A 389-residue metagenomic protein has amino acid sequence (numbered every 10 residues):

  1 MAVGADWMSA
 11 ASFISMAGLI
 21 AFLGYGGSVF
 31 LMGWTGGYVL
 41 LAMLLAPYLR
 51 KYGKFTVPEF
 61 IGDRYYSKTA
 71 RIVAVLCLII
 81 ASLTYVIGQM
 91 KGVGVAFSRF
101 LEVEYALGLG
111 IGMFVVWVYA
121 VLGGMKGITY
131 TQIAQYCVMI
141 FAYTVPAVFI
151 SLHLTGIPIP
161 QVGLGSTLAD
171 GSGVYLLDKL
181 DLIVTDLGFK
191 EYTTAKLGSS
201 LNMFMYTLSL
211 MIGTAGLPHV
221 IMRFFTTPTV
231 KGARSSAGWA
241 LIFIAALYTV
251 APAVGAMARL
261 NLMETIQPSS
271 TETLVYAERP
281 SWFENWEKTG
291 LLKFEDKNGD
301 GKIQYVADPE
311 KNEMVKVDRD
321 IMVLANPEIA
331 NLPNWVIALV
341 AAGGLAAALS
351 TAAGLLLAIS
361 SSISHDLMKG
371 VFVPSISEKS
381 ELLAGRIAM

Functional and structural regions predicted by a protein language model:
M1, S15-V29, G62, E104 (+1 more regions): Loop-to-helix junctions at membrane interfaces in multi-pass transport proteins
G4-A5, S28-G123, D178, T185-G188 (+7 more regions): Helix-loop-helix module between adjacent transmembrane segments
A10-F13, A17, A42, A46 (+8 more regions): Alpha-helical transmembrane segments of polytopic integral membrane proteins, especially the permease/helical cores
F22-G26, R50-F55, D63-A70, E102-V103 (+2 more regions): Juxtamembrane helix-boundary/capping and inter-helix hinge elements in multi-pass membrane proteins
M32-G36, L76, I111-F114, I133-C137 (+3 more regions): Hydrophobic residues within alpha-helical transmembrane segments of multi-pass solute transporters/permease subunits
D63-I72, I79-L83, F243, Y305 (+2 more regions): Loop-to-transmembrane helix boundary motifs in multi-pass membrane proteins
P327-S360: C-terminal substrate/ligand-recognition segments
